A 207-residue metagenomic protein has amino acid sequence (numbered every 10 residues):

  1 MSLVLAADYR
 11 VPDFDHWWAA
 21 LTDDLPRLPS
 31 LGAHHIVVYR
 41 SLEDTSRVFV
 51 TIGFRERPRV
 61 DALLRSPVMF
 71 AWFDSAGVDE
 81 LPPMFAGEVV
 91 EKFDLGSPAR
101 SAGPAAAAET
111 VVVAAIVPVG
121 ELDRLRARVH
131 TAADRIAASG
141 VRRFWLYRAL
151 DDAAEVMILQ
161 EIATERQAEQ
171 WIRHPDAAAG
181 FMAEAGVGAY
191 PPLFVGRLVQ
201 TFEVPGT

Functional and structural regions predicted by a protein language model:
M1-T207: Short S/T/G/P-rich N-terminal loop/turn motif that feeds into the first structured element of a domain
